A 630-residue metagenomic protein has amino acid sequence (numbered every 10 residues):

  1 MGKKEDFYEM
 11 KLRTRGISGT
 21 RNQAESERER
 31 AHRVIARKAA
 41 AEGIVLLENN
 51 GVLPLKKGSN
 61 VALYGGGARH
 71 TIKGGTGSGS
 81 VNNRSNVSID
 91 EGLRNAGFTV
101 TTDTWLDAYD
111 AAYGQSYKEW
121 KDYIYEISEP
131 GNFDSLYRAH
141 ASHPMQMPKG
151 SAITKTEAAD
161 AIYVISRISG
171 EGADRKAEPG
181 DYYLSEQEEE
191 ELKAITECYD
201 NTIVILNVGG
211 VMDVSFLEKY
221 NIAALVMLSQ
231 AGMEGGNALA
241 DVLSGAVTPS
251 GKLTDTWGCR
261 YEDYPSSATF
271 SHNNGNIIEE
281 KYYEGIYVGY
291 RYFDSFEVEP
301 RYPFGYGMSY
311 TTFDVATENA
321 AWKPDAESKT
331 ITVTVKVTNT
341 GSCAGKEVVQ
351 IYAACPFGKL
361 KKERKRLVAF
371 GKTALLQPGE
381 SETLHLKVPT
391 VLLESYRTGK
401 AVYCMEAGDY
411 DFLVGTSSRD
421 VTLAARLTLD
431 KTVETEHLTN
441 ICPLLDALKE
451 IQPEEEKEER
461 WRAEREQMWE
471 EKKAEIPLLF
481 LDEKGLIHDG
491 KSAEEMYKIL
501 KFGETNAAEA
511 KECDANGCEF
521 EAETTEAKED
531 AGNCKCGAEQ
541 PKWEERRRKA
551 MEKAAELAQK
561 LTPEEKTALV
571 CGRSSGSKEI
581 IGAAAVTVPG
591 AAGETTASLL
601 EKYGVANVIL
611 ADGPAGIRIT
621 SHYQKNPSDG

Functional and structural regions predicted by a protein language model:
M1-G604, I609-G630: C-terminal non-catalytic regions of proteins with extracellular/luminal or membrane-system context
